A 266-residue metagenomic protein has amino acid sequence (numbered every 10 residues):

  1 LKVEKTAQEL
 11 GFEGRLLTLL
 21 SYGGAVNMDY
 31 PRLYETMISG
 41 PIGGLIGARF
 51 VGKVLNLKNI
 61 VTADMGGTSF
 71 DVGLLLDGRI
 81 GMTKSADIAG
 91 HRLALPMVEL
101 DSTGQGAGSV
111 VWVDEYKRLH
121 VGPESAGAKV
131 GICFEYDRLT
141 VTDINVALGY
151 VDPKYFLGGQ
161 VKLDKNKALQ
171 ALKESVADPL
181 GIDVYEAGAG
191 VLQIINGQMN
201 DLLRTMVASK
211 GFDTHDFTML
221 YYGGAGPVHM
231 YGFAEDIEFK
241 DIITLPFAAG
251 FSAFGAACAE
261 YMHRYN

Functional and structural regions predicted by a protein language model:
L1-N266: N-terminally biased helix-coil "hinge/interface" segments that flank
